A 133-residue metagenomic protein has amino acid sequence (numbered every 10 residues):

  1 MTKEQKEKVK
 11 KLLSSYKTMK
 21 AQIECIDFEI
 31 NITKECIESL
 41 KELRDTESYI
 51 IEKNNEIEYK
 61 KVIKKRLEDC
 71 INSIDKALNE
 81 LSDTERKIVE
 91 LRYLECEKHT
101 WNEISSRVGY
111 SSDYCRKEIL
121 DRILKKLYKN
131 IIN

Functional and structural regions predicted by a protein language model:
M1-L78, E103, K129-N133: N-terminal interaction/assembly modules
E80, L94-C96: Short helix-capping/hinge SLiMs at alpha-helix to coil transitions
I88-V89: A short pre-motif secondary-structure segment
Y93-L94, Y128: Short, locally clustered residues in the helix-turn-helix/winged-helix DNA-binding domain
C96-Y114: Helix-turn-helix DNA-binding module
C115-I131: DNA major-groove recognition helices of helix-turn-helix
